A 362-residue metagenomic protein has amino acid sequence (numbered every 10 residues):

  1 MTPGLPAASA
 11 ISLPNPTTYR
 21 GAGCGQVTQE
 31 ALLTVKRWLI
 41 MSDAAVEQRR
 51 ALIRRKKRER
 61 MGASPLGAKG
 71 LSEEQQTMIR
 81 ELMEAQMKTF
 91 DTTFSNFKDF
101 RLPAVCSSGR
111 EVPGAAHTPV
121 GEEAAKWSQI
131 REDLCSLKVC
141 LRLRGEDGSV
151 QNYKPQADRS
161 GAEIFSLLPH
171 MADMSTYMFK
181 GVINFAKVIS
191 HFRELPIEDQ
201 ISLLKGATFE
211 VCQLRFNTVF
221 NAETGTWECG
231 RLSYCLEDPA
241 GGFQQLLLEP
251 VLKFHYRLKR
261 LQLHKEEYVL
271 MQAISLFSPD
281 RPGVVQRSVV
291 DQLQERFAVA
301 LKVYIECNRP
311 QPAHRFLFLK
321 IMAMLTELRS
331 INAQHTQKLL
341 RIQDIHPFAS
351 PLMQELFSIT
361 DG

Functional and structural regions predicted by a protein language model:
M1-G362: Intrinsically disordered, low-complexity regulatory regions enriched in Ser/Pro/Thr/Gln
